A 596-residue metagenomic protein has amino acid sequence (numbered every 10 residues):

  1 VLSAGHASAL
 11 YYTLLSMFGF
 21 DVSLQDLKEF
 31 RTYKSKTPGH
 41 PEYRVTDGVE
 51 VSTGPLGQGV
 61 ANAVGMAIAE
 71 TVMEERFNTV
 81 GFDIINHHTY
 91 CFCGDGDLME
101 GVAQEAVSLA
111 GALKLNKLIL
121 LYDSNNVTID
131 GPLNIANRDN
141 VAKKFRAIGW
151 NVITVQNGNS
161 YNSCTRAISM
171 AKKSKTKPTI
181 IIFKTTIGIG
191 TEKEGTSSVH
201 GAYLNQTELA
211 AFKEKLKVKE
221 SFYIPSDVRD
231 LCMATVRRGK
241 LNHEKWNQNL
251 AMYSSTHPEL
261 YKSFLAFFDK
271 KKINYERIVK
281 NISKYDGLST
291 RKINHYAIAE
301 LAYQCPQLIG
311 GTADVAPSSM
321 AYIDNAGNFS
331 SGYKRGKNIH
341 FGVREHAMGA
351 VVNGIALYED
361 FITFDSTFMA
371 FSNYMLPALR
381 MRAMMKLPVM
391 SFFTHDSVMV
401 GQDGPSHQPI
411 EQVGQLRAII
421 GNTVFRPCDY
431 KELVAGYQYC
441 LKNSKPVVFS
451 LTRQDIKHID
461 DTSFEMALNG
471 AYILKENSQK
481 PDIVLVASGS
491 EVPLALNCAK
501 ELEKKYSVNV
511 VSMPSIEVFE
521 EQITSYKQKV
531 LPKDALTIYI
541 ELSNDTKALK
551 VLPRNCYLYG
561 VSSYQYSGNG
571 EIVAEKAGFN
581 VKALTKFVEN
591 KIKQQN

Functional and structural regions predicted by a protein language model:
V1-A112, Y322-I323, I355: Cofactor-binding active-site loop characterized by glycine-rich and histidine/acidic residues
V1-H6, R31, P41-N62, G94-D97 (+8 more regions): Active-site nucleophile and cofactor-binding loops and adjacent substrate-binding regions of central metabolic enzymes
V22-E29, G111-L120, A147-W150, A383-S397 (+2 more regions): A glycine-rich helix N-cap at a beta->alpha junction
T32-R44, N62, I68, V72-E75 (+5 more regions): Thiamine diphosphate
P38-T53, I84-Y90, N325-I339, Y358-T363 (+2 more regions): Glycine/charged-rich beta-loop-alpha catalytic/anionic-binding loops adjacent to active sites
V49-S52, F82-E100, L118-I119, K337 (+3 more regions): A short, small-residue-rich loop immediately preceding and capping a beta-strand
T185-G190, E194-K271: Terminal amphipathic helices with adjacent charged low-complexity linkers/tails
A251-L387, L468, G489, Y506 (+1 more regions): Non-catalytic terminal/interface segments that mediate subunit docking, oligomerization, and allosteric communication
